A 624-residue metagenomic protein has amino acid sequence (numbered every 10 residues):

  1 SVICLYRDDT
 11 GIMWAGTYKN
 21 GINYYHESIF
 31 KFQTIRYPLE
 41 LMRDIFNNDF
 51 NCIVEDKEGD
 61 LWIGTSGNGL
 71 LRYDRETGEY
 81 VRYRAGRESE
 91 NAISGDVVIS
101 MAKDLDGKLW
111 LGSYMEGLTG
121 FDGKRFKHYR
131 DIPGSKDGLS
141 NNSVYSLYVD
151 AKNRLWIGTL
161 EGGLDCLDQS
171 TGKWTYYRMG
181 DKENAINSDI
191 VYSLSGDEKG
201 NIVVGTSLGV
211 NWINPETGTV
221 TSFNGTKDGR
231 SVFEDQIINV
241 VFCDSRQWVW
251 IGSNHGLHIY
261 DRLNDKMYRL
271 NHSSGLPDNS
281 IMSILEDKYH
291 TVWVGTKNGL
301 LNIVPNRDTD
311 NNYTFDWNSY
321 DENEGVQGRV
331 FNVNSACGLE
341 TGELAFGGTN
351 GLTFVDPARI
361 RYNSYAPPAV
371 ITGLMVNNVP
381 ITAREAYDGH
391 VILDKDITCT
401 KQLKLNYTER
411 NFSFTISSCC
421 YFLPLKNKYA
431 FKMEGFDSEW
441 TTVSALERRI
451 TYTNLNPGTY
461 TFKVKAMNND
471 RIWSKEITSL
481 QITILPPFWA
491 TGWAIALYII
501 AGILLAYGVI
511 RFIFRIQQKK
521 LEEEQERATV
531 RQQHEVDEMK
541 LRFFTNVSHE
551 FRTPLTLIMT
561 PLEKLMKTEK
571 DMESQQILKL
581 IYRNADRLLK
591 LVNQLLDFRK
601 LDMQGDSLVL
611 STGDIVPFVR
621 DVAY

Functional and structural regions predicted by a protein language model:
S1-Y6, Y18-N23, K31-V54, R87-S94 (+6 more regions): Residue-level "micro-hotspots" composed of small/polar
R7-T10, E55-E58, K103-D106, V149-K152 (+4 more regions): Residue-level detector of Asp-centered blade-edge/turn motifs that repeat once per structural unit in beta-propeller
E522-K567, D597: Primarily the dimerization/phosphotransfer
M566-S574: Short acidic helix/loop segment immediately C-terminal to the autophosphorylated histidine in two-component histidine
L580-L589: Short alpha-helical segment of the dimerization/phosphotransfer core of two-component systems
L589, N593-K600: Short alpha-helical N-box/ATP-lid segment at the N-terminus of the HATPase_c
R599-L610: Helix-loop junction within the histidine kinase core
V609-Y624: A conserved beta-strand-to-alpha-helix junction within the catalytic ATP-binding
